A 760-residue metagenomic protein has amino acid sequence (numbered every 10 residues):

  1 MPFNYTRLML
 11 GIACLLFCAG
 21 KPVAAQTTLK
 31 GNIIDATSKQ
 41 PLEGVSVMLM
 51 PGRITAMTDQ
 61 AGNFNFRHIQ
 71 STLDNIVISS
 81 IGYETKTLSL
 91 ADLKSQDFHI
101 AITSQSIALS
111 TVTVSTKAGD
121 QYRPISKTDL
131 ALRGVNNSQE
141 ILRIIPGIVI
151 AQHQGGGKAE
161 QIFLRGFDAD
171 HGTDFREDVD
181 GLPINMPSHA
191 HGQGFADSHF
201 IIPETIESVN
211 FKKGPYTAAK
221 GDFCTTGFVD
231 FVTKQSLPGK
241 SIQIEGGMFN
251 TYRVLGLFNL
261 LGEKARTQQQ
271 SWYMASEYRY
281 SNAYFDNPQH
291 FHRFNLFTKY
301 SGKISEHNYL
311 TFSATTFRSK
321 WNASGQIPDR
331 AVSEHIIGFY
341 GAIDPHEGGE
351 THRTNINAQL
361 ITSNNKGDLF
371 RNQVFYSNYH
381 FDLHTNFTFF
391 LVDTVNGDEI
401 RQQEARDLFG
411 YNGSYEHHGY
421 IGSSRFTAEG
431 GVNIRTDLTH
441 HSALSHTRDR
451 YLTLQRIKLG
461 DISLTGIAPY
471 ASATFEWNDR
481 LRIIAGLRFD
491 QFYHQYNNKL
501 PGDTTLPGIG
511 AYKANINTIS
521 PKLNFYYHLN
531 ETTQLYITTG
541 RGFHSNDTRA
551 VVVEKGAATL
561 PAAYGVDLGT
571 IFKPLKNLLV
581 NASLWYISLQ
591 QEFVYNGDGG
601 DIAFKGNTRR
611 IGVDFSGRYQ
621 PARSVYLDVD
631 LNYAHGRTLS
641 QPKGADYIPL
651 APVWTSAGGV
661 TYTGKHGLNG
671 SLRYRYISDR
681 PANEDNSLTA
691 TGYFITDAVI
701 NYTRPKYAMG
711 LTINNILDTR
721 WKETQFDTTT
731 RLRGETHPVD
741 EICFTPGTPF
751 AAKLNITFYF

Functional and structural regions predicted by a protein language model:
I34, S38, V45-M50, S79-E84 (+4 more regions): Short, acidic, small-residue-rich periplasmic hinge/interaction motif at the N-terminus of Gram-negative outer-membrane
N65-R67, P183-K213, F231-V232, K555: Short acidic/polar hinge/loop motifs at secondary-structure boundaries that mediate gating or recognition
F98-I100, H199-S241, Y759: A beta-strand signature from Gram-negative outer-membrane beta-barrel systems, especially the internal plug domain
K213-A218, F228-G262, S276, T559 (+2 more regions): Short strand-turn segments of transmembrane beta-barrel domains in outer membranes, especially the first one or two
M248-Y280, F285-S324, G348-N365, G422 (+3 more regions): Transmembrane beta-barrel wall of Gram-negative outer-membrane proteins
K303-F317, G349-P501, H528, T532 (+3 more regions): Face-selective signature of the C-terminal outer-membrane beta-barrel domain
Y415-E416, Q491, S583-S588, F604-E684 (+1 more regions): Gram-negative outer-membrane beta-barrel transporters
L627, K665, D679-P681, Y702-F760: C-terminal beta-signal and adjacent terminal beta-strands/loops of Gram-negative outer-membrane beta-barrel proteins
